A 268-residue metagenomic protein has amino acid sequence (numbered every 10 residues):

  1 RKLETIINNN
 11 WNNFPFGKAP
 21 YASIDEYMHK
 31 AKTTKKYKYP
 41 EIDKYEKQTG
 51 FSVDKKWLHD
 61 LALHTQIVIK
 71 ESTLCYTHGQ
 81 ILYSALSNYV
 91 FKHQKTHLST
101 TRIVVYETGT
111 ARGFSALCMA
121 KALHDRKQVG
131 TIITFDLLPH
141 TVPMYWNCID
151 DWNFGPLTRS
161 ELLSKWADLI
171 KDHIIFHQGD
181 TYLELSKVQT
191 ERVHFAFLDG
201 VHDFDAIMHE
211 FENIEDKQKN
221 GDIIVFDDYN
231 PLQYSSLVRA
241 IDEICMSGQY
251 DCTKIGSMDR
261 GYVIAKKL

Functional and structural regions predicted by a protein language model:
R1-T77, H93: Rossmann-like AdoMet
W11, K56-T73, Y83-L268: S-adenosylmethionine/decaboxylated-SAM
